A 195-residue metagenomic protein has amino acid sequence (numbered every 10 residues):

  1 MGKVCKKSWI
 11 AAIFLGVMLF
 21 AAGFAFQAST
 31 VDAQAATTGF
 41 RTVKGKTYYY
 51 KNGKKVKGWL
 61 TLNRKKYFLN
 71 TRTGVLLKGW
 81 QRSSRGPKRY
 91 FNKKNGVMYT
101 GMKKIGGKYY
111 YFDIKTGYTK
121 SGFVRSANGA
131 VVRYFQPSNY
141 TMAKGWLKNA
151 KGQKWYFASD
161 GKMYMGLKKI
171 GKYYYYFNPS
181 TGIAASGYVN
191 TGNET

Functional and structural regions predicted by a protein language model:
G2-T195: Extracellular adhesion/carbohydrate-binding repeat motifs centered on closely spaced tryptophans
